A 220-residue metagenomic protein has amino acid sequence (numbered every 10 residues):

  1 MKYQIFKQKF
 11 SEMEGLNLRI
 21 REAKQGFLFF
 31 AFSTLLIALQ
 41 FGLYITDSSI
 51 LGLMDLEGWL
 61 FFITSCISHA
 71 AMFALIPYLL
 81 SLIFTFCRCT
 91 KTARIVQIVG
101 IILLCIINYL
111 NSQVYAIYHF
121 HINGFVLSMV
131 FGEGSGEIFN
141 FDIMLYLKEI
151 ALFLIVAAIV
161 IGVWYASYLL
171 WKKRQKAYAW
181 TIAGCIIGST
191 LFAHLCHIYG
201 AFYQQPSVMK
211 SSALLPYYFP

Functional and structural regions predicted by a protein language model:
K2-F219: Transmembrane and membrane-interface helices of multi-pass, inner-membrane envelope-modifying transferases
